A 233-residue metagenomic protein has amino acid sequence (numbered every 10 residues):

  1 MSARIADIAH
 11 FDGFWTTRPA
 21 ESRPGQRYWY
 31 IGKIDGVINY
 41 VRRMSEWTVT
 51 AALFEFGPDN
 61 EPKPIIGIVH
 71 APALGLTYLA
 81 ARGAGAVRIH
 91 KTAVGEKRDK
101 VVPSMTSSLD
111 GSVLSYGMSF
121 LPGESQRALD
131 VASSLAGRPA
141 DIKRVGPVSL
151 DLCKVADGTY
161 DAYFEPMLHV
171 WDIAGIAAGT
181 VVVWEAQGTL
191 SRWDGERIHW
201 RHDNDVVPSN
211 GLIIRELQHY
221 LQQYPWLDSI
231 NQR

Functional and structural regions predicted by a protein language model:
M1-D35, H219-Q222, W226-R233: N-terminal subdomain of lithium-sensitive/metallo-dependent phosphomonoesterases centered on the IMPase/IPPase/PAP
I8-A9, N60, A186: Helix C-cap/helix->beta junction micro-motif
T17, G32-D35, N39, D151 (+2 more regions): Acidic active-site catalytic centers that drive phospho-/nucleotidyl reactions and related ester hydrolyses
A20-R23, R42, D59-E61, L79 (+2 more regions): Solvent-exposed alpha-helices and their adjacent loops that cap or buttress functional pockets in soluble metabolic
G25-K91: DPxDG-like acidic metal-binding loop motif
G57-E61, T92-K97, H169, W226-S229: Short helix-coil transition/hinge motifs at the ends and kinks of transmembrane helices, capturing the brief
E61, A80-A81, V94-S107, Q218: Short amphipathic beta-strand/extended segments with alternating polar/hydrophobic composition
V101-R233: An extended, acidic
